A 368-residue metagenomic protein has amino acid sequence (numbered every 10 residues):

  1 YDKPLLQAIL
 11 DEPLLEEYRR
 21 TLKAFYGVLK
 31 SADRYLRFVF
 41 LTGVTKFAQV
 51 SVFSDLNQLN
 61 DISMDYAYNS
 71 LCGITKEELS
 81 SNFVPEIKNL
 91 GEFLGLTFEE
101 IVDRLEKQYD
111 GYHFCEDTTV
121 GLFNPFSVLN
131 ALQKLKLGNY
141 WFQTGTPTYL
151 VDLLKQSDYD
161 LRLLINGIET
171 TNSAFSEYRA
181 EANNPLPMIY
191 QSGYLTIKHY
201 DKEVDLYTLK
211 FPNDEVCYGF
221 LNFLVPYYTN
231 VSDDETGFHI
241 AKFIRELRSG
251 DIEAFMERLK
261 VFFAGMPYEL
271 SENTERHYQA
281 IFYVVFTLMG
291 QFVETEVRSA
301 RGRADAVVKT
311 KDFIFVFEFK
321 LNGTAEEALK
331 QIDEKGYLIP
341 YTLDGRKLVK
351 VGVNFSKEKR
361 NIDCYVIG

Functional and structural regions predicted by a protein language model:
D2-T274, M289: Phosphate-binding site recognition
P4-L6, A48-S54, A325-A328, E358-C364: Switch/connector loops and helix/strand junctions flanking conserved nucleotide-binding motifs in nucleotide-processing
L15-L22, L321-L338: Mg2+/Mn2+-dependent nuclease catalytic core
F25-A32, P187-L195, Y283-T287, Q331-V351: Metal-dependent nuclease catalytic cores in nucleic-acid-processing enzymes, especially RNase H-like/related
F282, A306-L321, K335: Conserved catalytic cores of phosphodiester-cleaving nucleases, focusing on short active-site segments
V285-S299: A short acidic/basic microdomain associated with nuclease active sites
T295-K311: Catalytic centers of nucleases
P340, R346-G368: Domain-level recognition of nuclease-like catalytic cores that cleave nucleotide substrates
